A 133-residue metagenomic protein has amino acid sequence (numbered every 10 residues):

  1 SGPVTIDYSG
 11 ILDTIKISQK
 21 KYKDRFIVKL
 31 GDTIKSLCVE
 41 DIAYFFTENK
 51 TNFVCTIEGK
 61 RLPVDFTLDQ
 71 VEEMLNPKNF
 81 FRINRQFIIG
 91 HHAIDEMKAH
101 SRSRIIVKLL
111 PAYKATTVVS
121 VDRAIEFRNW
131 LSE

Functional and structural regions predicted by a protein language model:
G2-T116: Conserved binding/recognition cores within well-folded domains
V121, I125-E133: C-terminal output/interaction extensions
